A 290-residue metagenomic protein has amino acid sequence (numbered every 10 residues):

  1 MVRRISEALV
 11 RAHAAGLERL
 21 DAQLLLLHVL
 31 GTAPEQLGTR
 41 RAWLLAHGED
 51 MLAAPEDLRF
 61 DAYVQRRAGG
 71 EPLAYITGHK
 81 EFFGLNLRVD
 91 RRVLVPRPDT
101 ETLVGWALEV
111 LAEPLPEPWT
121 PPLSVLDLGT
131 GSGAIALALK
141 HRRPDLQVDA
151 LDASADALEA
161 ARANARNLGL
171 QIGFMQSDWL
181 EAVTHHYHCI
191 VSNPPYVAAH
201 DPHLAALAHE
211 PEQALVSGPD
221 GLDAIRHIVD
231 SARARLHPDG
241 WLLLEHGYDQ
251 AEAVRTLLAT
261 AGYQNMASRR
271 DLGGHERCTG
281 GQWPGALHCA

Functional and structural regions predicted by a protein language model:
M1-R19: Non-catalytic nucleic-acid substrate-recognition regions in nucleic-acid-modifying enzymes
L25, G70, T100, I135 (+5 more regions): Residue-level signal for inorganic ion chemistry
L27-E109: Conserved AdoMet
A42, G84, L204-A214: Short glycine/proline- and charge-enriched loop/turn segments that cap or connect secondary-structure elements
T102-A206, H227: Conserved SAM/SAH cofactor-binding pocket of Class I
A153-L158, A208-H237, W241, H246-D249: Glycine-rich S-adenosyl-L-methionine
Y248-A261: Short alpha-helix
A259-A290: Core SAM-dependent methyltransferase catalytic element
